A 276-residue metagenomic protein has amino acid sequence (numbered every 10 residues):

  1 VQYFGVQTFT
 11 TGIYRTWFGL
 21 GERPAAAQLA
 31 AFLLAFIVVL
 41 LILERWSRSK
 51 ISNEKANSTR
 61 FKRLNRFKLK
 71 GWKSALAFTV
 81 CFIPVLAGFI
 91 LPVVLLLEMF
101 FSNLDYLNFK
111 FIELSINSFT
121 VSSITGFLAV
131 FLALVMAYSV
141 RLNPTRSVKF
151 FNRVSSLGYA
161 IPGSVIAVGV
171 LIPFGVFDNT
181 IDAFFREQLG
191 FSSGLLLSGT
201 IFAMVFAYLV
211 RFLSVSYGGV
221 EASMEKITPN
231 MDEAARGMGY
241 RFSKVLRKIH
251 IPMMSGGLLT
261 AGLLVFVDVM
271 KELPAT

Functional and structural regions predicted by a protein language model:
V1, T79-L86, L157, V210 (+3 more regions): Transmembrane alpha-helices
V1-L20, V267-T276: Glycine-rich helix-loop "coupling/hinge" segments at transmembrane-helix boundaries in multipass transporters
Q2-V6, R60-N65, S102, N108-E113 (+4 more regions): Membrane-interfacial helix termini and adjacent extracytoplasmic/periplasmic loops of multi-pass transporters
T11-A25, R63-A75, V93-L128, N143-V148 (+1 more regions): Periplasmic/extracellular loop-to-transmembrane helix junction in inner-membrane transport proteins
A27-K68, S139-S147, E221-D232, R236 (+1 more regions): C-terminal transmembrane helix and the adjacent membrane-cytosol boundary/short C-terminal tail of inner/organellar
L33-L43, L64-L95, K149-S155, I161: N-terminal signal-anchor/first transmembrane alpha helix
R45-N53, T125-S156, V168, V220 (+2 more regions): Transmembrane-helix boundary motif in ABC transporter permease subunits
N65-L69, P144-N152, I201-A203, Y217 (+2 more regions): Amphipathic cytosolic juxtamembrane alpha-helices at the membrane-cytosol interface of multi-pass membrane transporters
